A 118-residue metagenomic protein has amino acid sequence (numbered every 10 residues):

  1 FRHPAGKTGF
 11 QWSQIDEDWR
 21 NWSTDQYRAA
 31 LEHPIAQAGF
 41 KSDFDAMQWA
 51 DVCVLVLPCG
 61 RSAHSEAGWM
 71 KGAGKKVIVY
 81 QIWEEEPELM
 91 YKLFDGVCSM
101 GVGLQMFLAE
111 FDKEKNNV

Functional and structural regions predicted by a protein language model:
F1-V118: Conserved catalytic or regulatory cores that recognize and/or transform ribose-phosphate-containing ligands
